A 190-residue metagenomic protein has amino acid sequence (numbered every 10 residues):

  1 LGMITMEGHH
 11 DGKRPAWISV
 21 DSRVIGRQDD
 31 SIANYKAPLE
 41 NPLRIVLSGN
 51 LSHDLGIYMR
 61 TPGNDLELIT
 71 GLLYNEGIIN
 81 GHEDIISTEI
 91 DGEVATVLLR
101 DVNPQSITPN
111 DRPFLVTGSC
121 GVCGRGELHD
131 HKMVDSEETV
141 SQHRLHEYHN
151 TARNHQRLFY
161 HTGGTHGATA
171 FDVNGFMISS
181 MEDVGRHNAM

Functional and structural regions predicted by a protein language model:
I4-A168, V173, S179: Intrinsically disordered, low-complexity regions enriched in acidic/Ser/Thr/Pro/Gln residues
H187-M190: Feature captures the catalytic cores and cofactor-binding loops of soluble hydro-lyases/lyases that act on carboxylate
